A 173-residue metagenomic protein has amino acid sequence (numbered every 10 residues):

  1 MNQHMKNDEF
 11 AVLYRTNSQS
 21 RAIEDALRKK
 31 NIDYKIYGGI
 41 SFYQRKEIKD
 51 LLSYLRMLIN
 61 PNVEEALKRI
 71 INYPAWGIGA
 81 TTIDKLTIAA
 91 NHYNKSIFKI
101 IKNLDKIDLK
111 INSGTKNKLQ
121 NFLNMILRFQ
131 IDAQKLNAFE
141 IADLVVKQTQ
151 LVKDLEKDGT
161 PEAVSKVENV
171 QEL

Functional and structural regions predicted by a protein language model:
M1-E9, N94-K106: Coupling/hinge elements of helicase-like and P-loop NTPase modules
M1-K68, L155-S165: Conserved motor-region signature of P-loop NTPase helicases/translocases
S41, A75-W76: Phosphate/pyrophosphate-binding and catalytic-coupling "lid/hinge/switch" segments at subdomain interfaces
L58, Y93, I97, Q148-V152: A short secondary-structure junction motif
P74, L104-L173: Accessory C-terminal helicase-associated subdomains
D84-A89: C-terminal helical "lid" of AAA+/P-loop NTPase domains
N91-F98, Q134-A138: Proline-centered turn/helix-capping motifs that create local helix->coil transitions or kinks
